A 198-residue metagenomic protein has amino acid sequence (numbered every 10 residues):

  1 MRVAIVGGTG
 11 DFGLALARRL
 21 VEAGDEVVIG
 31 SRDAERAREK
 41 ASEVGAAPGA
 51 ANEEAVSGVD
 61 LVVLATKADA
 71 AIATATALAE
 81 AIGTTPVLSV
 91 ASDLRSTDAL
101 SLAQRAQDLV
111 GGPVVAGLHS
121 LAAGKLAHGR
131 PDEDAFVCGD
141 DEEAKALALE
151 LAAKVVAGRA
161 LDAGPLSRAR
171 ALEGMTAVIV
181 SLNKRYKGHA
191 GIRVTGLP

Functional and structural regions predicted by a protein language model:
M1-E43: NAD(P)+-binding Rossmann beta1-loop-alpha1 motif at the extreme N-terminus of oxidoreductases
R2-A4, P86, D134: Residues that mark the start of a beta-strand
I5-V6, L64, V137: Hydrophobic Val/Ile/Leu positions in short beta-strands of Rossmann-like dinucleotide-binding domains
A50, P113-H119, A160-A163: General beta-strand structural signal in soluble alpha/beta enzymes
N52-P86: Rossmann-like NAD(P)-binding element
A91-G129: Rossmann-fold NAD(P)-binding glycine/threonine-rich loop
K125, E133-P198: Active-site-lining helix/loop region of Rossmann-like oxidoreductase modules
